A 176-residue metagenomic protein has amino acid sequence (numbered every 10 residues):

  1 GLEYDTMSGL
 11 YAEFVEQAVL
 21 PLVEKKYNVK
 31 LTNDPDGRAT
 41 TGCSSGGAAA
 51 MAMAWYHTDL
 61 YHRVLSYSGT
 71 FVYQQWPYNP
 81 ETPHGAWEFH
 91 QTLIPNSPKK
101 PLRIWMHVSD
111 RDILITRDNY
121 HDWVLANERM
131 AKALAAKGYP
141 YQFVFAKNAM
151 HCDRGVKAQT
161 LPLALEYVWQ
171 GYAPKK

Functional and structural regions predicted by a protein language model:
G1-K176: Non-catalytic cap/lid and distal C-terminal segments of serine-dependent acyl enzymes
